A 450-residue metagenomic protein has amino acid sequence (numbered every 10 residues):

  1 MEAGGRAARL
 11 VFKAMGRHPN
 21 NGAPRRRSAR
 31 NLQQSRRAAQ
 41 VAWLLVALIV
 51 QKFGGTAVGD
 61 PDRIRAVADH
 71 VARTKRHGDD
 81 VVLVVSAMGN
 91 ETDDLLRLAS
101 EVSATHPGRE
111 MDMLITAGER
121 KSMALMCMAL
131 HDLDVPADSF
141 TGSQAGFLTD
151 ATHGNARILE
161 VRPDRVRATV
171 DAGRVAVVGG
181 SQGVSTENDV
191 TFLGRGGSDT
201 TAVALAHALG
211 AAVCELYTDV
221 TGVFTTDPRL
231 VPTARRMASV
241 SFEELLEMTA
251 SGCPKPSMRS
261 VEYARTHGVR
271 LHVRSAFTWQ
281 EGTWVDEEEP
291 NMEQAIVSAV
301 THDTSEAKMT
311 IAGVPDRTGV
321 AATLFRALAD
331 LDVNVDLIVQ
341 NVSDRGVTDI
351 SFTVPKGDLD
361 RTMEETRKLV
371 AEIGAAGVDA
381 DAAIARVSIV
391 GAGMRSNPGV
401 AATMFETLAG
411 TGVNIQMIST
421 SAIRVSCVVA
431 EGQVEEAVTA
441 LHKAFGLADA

Functional and structural regions predicted by a protein language model:
A3-G4, A8-R9, R25-A38: N-terminal amphipathic/hydrophobic targeting modules at extreme N-termini, encompassing cleavable Sec/SRP-type signal
H18-N20, N31: Intrinsic-disorder-associated, low-complexity terminal segments enriched in Asp/Asn/His/Tyr and depleted of Lys/Arg
R37-V261, T353, V428-A430, F445 (+1 more regions): Nucleotide/pyrophosphate-binding catalytic subdomain
V85-T92, V273-E289: Terminal amphipathic helices with adjacent charged low-complexity linkers/tails
V213-Y217, L271-V273, D336, M417: Short hydrophobic alpha-helical runs that function as membrane-insertion/retention elements
A264: Acidic-aromatic/histidine active-site loop/patch
G282-A450: A conserved regulatory-domain signal marking ACT and ACT-like small-molecule sensing domains and adjacent regulatory
